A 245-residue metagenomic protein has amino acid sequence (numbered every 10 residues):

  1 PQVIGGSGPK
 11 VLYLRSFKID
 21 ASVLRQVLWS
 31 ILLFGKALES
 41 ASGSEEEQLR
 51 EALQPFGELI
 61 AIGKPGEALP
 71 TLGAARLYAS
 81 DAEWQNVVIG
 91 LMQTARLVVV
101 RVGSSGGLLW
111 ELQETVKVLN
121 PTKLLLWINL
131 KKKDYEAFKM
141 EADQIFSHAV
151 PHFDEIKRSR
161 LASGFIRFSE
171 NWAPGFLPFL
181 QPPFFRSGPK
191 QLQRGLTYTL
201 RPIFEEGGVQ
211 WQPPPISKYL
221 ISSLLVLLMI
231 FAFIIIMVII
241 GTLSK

Functional and structural regions predicted by a protein language model:
P1-T94: Conserved N-terminal substructure of TIR/SEFIR domains
L12, L97-R101, L125: Structural motif
F17-R25, A68, V98-L108, K131-D134: Short acidic, S/G/P-rich loop/turn micro-motifs used as interaction or catalytic elements
S44, E83-Q93, L97, G103-E114 (+1 more regions): Short, well-structured alpha-helical interface segments that form or flank functional binding sites
S104-E141: Amphipathic helical hotspot of TIR/SEFIR-family domains
E136-S222: C-terminal interaction surface of TIR/SEFIR-family domains
I221-A232: Hydrophobic H-region at the start of alpha-helical membrane spans
I234-K245: Juxtamembrane boundary at the C-terminal end of a transmembrane helix
